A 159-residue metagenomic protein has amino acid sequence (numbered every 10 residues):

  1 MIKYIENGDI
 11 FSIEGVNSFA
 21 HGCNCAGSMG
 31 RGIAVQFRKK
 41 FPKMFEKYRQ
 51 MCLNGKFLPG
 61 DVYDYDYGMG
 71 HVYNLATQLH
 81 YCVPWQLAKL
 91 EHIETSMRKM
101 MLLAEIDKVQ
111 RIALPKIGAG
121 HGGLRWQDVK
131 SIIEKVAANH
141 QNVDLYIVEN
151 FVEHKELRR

Functional and structural regions predicted by a protein language model:
M1-R159: Macrodomain-like recognition of ADP-ribose-binding/processing modules
